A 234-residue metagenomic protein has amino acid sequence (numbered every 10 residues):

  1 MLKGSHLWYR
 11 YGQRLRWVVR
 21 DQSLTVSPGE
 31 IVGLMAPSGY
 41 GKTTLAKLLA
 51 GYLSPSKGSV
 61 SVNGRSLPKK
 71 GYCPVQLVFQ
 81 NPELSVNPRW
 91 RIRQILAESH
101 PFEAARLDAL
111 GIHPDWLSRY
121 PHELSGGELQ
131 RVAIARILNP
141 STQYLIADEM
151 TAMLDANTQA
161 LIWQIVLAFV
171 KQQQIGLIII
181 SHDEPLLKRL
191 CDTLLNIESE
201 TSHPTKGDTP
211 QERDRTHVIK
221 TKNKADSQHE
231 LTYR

Functional and structural regions predicted by a protein language model:
M1-G4, W8-D21: A short, flexible loop at the N-terminus of ABC-type nucleotide-binding domains that lies
M35-P37: The feature captures the beta-strand-to-loop junction immediately N-terminal to the Walker
A50: Helix-to-loop junction immediately C-terminal to a conserved catalytic motif
G58-G71, F102: Conserved ABC transporter NBD signature motif
N81, P88-E103: Q-loop/switch helix immediately C-terminal to the Walker
Y120-L124, E128: Conserved ABC ATPase signature
I134, I146: Hydrophobic anchor residue at the start of the ABC signature
